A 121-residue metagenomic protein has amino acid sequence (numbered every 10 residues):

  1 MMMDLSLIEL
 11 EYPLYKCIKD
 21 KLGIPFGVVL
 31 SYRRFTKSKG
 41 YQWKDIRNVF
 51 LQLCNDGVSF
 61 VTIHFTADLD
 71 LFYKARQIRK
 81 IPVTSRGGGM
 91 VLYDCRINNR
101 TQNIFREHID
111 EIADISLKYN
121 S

Functional and structural regions predicted by a protein language model:
M1-S121: Alpha/beta enzyme core
